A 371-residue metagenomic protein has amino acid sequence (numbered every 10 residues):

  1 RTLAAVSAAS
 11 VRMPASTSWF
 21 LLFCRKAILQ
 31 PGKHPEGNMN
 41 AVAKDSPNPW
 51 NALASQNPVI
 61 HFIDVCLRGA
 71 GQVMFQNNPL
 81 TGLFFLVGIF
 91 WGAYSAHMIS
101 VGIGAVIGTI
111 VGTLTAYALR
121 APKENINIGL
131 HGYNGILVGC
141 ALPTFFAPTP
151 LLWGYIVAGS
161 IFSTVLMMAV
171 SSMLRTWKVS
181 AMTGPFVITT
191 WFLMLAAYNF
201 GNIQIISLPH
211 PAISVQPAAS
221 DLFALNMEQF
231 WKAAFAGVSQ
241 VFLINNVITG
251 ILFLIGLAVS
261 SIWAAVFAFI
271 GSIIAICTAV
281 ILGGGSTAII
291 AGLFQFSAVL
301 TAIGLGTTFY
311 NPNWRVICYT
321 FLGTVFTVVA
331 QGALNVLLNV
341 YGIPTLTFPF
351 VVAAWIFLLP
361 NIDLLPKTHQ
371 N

Functional and structural regions predicted by a protein language model:
N40-A121, G237-V241, G250-S260, P344 (+2 more regions): N-terminal signal-anchor module of multipass membrane proteins
G88, S100, G104-G112, A116 (+24 more regions): Alpha-helical transmembrane segments in multi-pass membrane proteins
S95-M98, A118-L130, P148-W153, V170-S180 (+2 more regions): Membrane-helix interface "capping/anchor" motifs
A96-I107, F146-G159, G237-N245, S286-S297: Structural signature of hydrophobic alpha-helical transmembrane segments
I128-L130, G135-Q216, N339: Membrane-interface helix-loop-helix junctions at boundaries between adjacent transmembrane segments
T189-I270, I276-I281: Generic multipass alpha-helical transmembrane bundles of integral membrane proteins
